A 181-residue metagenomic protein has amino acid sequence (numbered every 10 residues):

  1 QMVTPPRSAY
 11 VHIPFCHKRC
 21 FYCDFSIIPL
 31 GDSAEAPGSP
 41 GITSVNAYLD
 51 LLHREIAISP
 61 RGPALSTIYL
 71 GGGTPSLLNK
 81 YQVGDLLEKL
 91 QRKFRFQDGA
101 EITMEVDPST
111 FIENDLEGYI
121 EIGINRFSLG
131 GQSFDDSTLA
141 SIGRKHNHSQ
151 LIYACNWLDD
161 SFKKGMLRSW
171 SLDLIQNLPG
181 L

Functional and structural regions predicted by a protein language model:
Q1-Y10, R61-P63: N-terminal [4Fe-4S]-dependent radical SAM core
R7-A9, R19, S66, A100: A generic secondary-structure signal marking the coil-to-beta-strand transition
Y10-H12, G71-G72: Residues at the beta-strand->loop junction immediately N-terminal to the Walker
H12-I27: Local cysteine-cluster metal-coordination motifs and their immediate loop/turn environment, predominantly Fe-S cluster
I27-L181: Conserved non-cysteine loop/helix-boundary elements of the Radical SAM core domain that shape
